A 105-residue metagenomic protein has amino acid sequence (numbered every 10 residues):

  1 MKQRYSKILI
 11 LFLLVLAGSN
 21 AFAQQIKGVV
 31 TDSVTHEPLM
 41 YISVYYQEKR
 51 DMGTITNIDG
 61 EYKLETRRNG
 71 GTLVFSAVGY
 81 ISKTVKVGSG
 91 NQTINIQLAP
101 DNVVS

Functional and structural regions predicted by a protein language model:
M1-Q25: Cleavable N-terminal targeting peptides that direct proteins into the secretory/outer-membrane pathway or into
A21-V104: Periplasm-facing N-terminal accessory domains of Gram-negative outer-membrane beta-barrel systems
